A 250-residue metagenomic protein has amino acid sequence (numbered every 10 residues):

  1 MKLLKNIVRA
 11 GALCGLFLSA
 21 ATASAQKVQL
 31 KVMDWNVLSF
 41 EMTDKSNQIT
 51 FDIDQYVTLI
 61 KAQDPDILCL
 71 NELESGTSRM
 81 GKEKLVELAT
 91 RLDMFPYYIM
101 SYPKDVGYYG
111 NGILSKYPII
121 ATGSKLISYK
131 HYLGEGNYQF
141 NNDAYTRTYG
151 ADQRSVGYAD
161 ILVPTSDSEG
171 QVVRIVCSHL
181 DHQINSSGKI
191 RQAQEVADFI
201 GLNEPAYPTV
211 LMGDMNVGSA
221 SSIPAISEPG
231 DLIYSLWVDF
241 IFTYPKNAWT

Functional and structural regions predicted by a protein language model:
M1-V28: Bacterial Sec-dependent N-terminal signal peptides
S24-R91, Y98, P103-Y108, G170-V173 (+1 more regions): N-terminal, active-site-proximal structural segment of metallo-dependent hydrolase catalytic domains
D34, N111-I113, V156-D160, C177 (+1 more regions): Conserved hydrophobic/aromatic beta-strand scaffold that supports enzyme active sites
W35-V37, L73, S178-L180, D214-N216: Active-site metal-binding loops of divalent metal-dependent hydrolases
L73-V172: Structured beta-strand-rich core segments of catalytic domains in phosphoester-bond hydrolases
S124, S186-S187, Q194, D198-V210 (+1 more regions): Metal-dependent phosphoester-hydrolase catalytic domains
Q153, V163-K189, N203: Metal-dependent phosphoester/phosphodiester hydrolase catalytic core
